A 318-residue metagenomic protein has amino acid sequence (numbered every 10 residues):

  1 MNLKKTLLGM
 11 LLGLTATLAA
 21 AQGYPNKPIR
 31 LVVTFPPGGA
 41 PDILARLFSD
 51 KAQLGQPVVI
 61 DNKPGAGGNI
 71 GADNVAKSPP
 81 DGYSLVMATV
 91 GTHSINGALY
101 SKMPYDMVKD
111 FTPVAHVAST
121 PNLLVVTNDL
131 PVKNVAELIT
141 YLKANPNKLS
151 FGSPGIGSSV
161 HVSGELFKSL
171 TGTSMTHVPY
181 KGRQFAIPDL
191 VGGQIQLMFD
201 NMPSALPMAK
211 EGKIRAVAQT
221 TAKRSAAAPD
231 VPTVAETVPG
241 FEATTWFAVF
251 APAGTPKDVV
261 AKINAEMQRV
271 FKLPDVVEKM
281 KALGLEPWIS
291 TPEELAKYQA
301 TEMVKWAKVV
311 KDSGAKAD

Functional and structural regions predicted by a protein language model:
M1-M10: Bacterial N-terminal signal peptides that target proteins for export
L14-A20: N-terminal signal peptide c-region/cleavage motif recognized by signal peptidases
A21-K109, K148, G172-F199, I289-S290 (+1 more regions): N-terminal (or domain-start) structured segment
N26-P28, L170-T173, K210, A216 (+1 more regions): An extracytoplasmic/periplasmic, membrane-proximal ligand-sensing/linker region
I43, L47, I70, N74 (+14 more regions): Extracytoplasmic/secreted proteins, especially bacterial periplasmic and envelope-associated proteins
K77-Y83, V90, A98-F185, T233-V234 (+2 more regions): Hinge/capping helix and adjacent helix->loop/strand transition within the periplasmic-binding protein
H93-K102, H161, L166-L170, L197-P229: A ligand-binding cleft/hinge motif common to bilobed small-molecule-binding domains
A186-D189, A226-D230: Short, charged, surface-exposed secondary-structure boundary motifs
